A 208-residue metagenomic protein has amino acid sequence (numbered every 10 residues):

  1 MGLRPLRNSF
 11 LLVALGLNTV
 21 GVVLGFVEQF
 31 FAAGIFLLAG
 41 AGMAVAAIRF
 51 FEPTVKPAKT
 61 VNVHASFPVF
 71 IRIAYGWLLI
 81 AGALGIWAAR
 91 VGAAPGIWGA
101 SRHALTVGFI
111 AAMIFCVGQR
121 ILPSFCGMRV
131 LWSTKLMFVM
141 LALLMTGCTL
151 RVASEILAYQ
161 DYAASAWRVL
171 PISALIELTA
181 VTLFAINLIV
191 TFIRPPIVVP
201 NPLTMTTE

Functional and structural regions predicted by a protein language model:
M1-E208: Hydrophobic alpha-helical transmembrane segments of multi-pass integral membrane proteins
